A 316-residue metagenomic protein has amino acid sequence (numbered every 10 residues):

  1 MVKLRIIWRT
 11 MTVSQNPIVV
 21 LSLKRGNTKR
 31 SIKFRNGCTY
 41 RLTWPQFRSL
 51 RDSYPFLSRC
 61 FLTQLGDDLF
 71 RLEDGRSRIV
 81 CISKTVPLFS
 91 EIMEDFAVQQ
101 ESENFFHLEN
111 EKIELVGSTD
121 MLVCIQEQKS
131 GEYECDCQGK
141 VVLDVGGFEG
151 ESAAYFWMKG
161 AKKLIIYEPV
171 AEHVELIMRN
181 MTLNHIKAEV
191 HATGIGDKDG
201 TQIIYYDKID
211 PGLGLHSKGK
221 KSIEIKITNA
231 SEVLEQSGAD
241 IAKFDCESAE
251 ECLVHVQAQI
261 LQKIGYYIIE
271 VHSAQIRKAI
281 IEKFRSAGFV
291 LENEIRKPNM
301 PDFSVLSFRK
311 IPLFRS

Functional and structural regions predicted by a protein language model:
M1-S316: Phosphate/nucleotide-binding beta-alpha loop and adjacent structural elements of enzyme active sites
